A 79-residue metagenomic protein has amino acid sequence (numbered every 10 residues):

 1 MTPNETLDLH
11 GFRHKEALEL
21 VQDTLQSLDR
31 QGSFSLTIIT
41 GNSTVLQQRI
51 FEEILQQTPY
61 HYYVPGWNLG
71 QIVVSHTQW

Functional and structural regions predicted by a protein language model:
M1-W79: Long, charged, low-complexity intrinsically disordered regions
